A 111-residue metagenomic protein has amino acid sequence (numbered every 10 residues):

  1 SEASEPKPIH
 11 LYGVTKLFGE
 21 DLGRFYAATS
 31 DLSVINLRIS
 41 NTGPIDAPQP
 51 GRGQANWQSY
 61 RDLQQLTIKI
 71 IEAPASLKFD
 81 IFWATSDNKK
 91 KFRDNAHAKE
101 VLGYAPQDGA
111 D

Functional and structural regions predicted by a protein language model:
S1-S30, V34: Catalytic helix-loop patch of NAD(P)-dependent Rossmann-fold dehydrogenases
A3-I9, N36-W57: A conserved pocket-lining segment of Rossmann-fold NAD(P)-dependent short-chain dehydrogenase/reductase
P8, Y12, R52, A73 (+1 more regions): Generic anion/oxyanion-binding catalytic loop in active/binding sites
V14-L17, A55-R61, R93: Residue-level signal for the nucleotide or nucleotide-sugar donor/cofactor binding architecture
A28-D31, R38-D46, W57-K78, D87: Alpha-helical substrate-binding/gating segment
I35, A105-Q107: A local structural micro-motif
F79-A105: Conserved C-terminal active-site "lid" loop/helix of NAD(P)H-dependent oxidoreductases that clamps the redox cofactor
A110-D111: Amphipathic terminal alpha-helices
